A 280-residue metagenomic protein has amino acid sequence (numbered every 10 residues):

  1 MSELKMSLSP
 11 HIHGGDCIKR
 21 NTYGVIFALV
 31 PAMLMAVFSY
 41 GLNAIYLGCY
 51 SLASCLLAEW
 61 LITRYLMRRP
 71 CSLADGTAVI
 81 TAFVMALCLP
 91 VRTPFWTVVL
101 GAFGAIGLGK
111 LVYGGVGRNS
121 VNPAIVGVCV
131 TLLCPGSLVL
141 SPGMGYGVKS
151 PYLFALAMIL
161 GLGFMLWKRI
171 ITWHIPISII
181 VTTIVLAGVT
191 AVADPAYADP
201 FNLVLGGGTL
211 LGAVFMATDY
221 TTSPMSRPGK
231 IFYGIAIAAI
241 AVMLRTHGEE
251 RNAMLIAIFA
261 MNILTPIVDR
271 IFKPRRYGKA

Functional and structural regions predicted by a protein language model:
M1-L56, W60, Y277-G278: N-terminal signal-anchor module of multipass membrane proteins
M1-Y23, P224, L244-A280: Cytosolic-side transmembrane-helix boundaries in multi-pass membrane proteins
S9, L57-R69, I106-G117, L160-I170 (+2 more regions): C-terminal ends of transmembrane helices
A28-M35, E59, A78-A86, A102-G109 (+4 more regions): Hydrophobic, membrane-inserted alpha-helices
G41-S54, R92-G101, Y146-L156, Y197-T209: Structural signature of hydrophobic alpha-helical transmembrane segments
G117-L160: Long hydrophobic alpha-helical segments that form multi-pass transmembrane helix bundles in integral membrane proteins
S120-I125, P200-T209, K230-F232, G248-F259: Loop-to-transmembrane alpha-helix initiation sites
M165-A196: Conserved mixed alpha/beta catalytic, RNA-binding, or beta-rich assembly cores of soluble enzyme, regulatory
